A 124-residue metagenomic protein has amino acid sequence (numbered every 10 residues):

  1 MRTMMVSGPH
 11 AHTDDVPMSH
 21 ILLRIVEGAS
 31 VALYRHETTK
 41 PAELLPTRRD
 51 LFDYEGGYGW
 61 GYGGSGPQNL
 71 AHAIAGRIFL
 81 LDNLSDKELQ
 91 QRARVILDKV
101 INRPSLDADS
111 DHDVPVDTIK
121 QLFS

Functional and structural regions predicted by a protein language model:
M1, G66, F123-S124: Unusually extended, aromatic-enriched hydrophobic runs near protein termini
T3-M5: Negatively charged, low-complexity tracts enriched in Asp/Glu with abundant Ser/Thr
G8-A11, V16-S19, A29-R92: Amphipathic alpha-helical packing elements
L22: Short, surface-exposed charged micro-motifs
I25: A glycine-rich beta-turn/hairpin centered on an aromatic-Pro dipeptide
D82-F123: Charge-dense polyanion-binding interfaces
